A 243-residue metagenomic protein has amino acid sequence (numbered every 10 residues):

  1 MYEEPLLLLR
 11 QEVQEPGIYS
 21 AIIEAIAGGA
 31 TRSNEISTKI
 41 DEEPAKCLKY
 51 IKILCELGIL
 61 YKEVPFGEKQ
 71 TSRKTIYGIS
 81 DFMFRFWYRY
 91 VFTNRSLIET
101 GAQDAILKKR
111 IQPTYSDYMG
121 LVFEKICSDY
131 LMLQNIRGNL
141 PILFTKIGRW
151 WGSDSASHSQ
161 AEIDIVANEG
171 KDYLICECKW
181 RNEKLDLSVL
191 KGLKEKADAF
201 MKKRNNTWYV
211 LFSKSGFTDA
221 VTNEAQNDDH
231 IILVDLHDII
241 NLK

Functional and structural regions predicted by a protein language model:
M1-F84, Y88: Interdomain hinge/linker elements that couple catalytic modules in large macromolecular machines
T75-K243: A cross-kingdom feature that marks ATP-driven nucleic-acid transaction machinery
